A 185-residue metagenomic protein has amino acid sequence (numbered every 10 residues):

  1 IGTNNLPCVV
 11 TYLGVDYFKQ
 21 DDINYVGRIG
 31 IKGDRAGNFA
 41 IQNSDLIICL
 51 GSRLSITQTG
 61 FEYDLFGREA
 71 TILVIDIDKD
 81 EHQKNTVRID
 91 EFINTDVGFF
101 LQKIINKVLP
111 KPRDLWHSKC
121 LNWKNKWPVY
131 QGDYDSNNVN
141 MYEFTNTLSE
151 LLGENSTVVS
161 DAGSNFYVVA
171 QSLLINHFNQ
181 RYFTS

Functional and structural regions predicted by a protein language model:
I1, L121-S185: Active-site diphosphate/adenylate-binding microenvironment
I1-N5, E62-G67, R88-E91, S172-F178: Short, solvent-exposed amphipathic alpha-helical segments in soluble enzyme and RNA/protein-processing domains
I1-T11, L46, E154-T157: Catalytic alpha/large subunits of respiratory electron-transfer oxidoreductases, centered on bis-MGD molybdoenzymes
N5, R88-T95, G132-V139: Short, exposed beta-strand "edge-strand" segments with a Pro/Gly-rich flavor and a Y/T-containing core
P7-V9, C49, L73, V159 (+1 more regions): Structural detector of well-ordered beta-strand residues that form the stable sheet scaffold of enzyme domains
T11, N94-T95, D161, S185: Conserved beta-strand termini and adjacent loop/short-helix elements that scaffold enzyme active sites in alpha/beta
Y12, W116, N137-N140: A diffuse structural propensity rather than consistent per-protein peaks
G14-K119: Glycine-rich, acidic loop regions that bind phosphate or pyrophosphate groups
